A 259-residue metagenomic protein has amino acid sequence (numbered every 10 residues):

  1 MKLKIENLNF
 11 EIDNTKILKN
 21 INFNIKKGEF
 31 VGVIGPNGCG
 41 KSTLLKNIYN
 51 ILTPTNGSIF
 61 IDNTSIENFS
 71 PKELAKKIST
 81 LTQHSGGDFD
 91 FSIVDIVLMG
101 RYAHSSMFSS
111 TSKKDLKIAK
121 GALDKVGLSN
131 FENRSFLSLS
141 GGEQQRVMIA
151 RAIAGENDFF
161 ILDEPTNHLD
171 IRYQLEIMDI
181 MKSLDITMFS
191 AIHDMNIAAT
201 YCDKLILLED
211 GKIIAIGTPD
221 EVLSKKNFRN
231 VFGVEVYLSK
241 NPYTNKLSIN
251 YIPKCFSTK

Functional and structural regions predicted by a protein language model:
I34-P36: The feature captures the beta-strand-to-loop junction immediately N-terminal to the Walker
Y49: Helix-to-loop junction immediately C-terminal to a conserved catalytic motif
G57-S65, L74: Conserved ABC transporter NBD signature motif
L98, K113-F131: Conserved ABC ATPase "signature" region
S110, S135-L139, E143: Conserved ABC ATPase signature
F160-E164: Catalytic Walker B motif of ABC-type/P-loop ATPase nucleotide-binding domains
V231-K259: ABC ATPase nucleotide-binding domains
